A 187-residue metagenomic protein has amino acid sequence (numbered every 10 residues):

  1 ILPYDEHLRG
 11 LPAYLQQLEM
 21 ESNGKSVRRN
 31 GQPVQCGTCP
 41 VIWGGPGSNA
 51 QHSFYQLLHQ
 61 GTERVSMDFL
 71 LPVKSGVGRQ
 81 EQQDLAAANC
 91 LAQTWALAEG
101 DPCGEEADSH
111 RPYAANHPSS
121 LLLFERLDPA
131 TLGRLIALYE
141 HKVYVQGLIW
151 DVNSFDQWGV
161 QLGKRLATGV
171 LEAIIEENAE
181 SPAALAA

Functional and structural regions predicted by a protein language model:
I1-A187: A SIS-like phosphosugar-recognition module
